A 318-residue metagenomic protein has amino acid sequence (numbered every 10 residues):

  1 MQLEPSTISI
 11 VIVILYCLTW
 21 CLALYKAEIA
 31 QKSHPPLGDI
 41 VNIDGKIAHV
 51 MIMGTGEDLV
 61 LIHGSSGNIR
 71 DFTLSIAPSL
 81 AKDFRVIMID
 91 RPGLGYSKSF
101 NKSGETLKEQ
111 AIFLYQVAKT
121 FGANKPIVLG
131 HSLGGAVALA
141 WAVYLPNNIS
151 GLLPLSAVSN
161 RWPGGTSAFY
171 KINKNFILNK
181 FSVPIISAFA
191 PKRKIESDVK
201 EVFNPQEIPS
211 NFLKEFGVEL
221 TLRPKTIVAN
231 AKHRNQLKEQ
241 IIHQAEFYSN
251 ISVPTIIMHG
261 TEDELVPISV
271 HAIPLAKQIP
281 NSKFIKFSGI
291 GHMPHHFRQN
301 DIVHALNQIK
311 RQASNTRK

Functional and structural regions predicted by a protein language model:
M51, M88-L129: Active-site loop/oxyanion-hole signature of alpha/beta-hydrolase fold enzymes
I52-Y96: Conserved HGGG/HGGXW glycine-rich cap/lid loop of the alpha/beta-hydrolase fold
N124-G165: Conserved hydrolase catalytic core segment
L152-P184: Flexible "cap/lid" loop of the alpha/beta hydrolase fold
S187-Y248: Conserved alpha/beta-hydrolase catalytic His-Asp/Glu region
Q244-A245, I268-L275: Short alpha-helix in the alpha/beta-hydrolase fold that links the catalytic acid
I251, I257-H259, D263: Short beta-strand/loop motif that positions the catalytic acidic residue of the alpha/beta-hydrolase fold
I290-Q299: Catalytic histidine-centered segment of alpha/beta-hydrolase-like enzymes
